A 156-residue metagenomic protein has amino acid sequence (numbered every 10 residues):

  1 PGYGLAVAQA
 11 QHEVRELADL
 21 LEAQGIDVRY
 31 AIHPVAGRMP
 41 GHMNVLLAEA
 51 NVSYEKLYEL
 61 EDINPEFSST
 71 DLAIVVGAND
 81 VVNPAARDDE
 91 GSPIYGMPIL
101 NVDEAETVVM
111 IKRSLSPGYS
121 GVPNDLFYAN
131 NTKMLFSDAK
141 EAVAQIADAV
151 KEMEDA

Functional and structural regions predicted by a protein language model:
P1-D155: Structured cytosolic domains appended to multi-pass membrane proteins
